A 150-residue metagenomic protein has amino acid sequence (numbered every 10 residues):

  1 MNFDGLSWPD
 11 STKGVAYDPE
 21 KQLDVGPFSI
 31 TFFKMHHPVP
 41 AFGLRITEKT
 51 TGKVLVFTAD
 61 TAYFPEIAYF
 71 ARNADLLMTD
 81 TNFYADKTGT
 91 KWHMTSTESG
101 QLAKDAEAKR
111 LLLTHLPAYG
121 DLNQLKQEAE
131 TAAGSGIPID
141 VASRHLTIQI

Functional and structural regions predicted by a protein language model:
M1-T58, A62-Y69, N123-I150: Binuclear metal-dependent hydrolase catalytic cores
Y63-T147: Cap/insert and terminal regions of metallo-dependent hydrolase folds
